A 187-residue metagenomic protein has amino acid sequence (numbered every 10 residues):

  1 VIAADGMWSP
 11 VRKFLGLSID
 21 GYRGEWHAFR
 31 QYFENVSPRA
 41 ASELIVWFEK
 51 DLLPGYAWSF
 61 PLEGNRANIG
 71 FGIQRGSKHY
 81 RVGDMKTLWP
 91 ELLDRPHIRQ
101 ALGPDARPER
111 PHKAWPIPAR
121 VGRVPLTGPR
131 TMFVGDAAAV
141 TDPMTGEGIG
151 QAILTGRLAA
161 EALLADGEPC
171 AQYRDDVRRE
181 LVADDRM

Functional and structural regions predicted by a protein language model:
V1-P104, P118: Predominantly flavin-linked oxidoreductase catalytic cores and closely associated redox partners
M7-P10, G55, V140, Q151 (+1 more regions): Short phosphate-engaging motifs
K13-F14, M144, G150, M187: Short, function-defining helix-loop hinge/capping sites that tune catalysis or transport
W47-L62, R110-R130, R178-M187: A broadly tuned preference for mixed-charge, low-complexity surface segments
E63, G135-A137, V177: Short, small-residue-rich loop/turn micro-motifs
S77-L163, G167: FAD/FMN-dependent oxidoreductases across multiple families
T145, L158-M187: Active-site-proximal substrate-binding core of FAD-dependent oxidoreductases
